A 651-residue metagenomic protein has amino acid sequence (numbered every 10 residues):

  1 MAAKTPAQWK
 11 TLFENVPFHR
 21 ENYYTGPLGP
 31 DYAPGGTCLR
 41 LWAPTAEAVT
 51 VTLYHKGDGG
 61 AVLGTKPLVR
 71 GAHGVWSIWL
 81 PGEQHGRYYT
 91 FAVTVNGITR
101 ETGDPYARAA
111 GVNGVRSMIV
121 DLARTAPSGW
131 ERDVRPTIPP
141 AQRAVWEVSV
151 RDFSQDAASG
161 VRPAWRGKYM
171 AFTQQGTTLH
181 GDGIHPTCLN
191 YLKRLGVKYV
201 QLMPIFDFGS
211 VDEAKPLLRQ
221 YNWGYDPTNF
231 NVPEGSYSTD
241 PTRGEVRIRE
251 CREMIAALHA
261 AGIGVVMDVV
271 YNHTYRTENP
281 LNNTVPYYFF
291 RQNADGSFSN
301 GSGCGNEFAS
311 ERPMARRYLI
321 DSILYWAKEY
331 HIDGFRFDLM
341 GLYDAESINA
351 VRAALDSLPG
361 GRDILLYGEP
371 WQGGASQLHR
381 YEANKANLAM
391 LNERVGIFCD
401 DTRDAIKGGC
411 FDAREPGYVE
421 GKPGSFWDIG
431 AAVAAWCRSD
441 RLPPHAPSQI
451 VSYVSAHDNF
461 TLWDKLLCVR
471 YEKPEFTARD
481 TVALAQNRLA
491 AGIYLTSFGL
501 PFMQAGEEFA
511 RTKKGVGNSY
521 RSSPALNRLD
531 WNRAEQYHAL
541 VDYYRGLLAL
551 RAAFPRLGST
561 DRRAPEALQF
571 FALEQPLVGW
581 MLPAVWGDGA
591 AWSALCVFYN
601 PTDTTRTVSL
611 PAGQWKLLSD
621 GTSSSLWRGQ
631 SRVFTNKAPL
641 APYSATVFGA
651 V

Functional and structural regions predicted by a protein language model:
M1-P34, V62-L63, R70-Q174: The feature marks proteins involved in alpha-glucan
E21-G26, T496-V516, R528-L595: Glycan-recognition and catalytic regions of carbohydrate-active enzymes
D31-E47, Q569-P611: Carbohydrate-binding surface patches
L41, E47-D58, V62, T605-T622: Beta-strand-rich binding/interaction modules
L41, F91, V148, L202 (+9 more regions): Conserved, mostly hydrophobic/aromatic
A43, H85-Y89, Q630-V651: C-terminal beta-strand-rich structural cap/linker in extracellular carbohydrate-active enzymes
V120, R352-A353, L358, R362-A505 (+5 more regions): Conserved alpha/beta catalytic core and glycan-binding cleft of carbohydrate-active enzymes
R151-Y330, L339-P359, L365, Q377: Substrate-binding/active-site clefts of carbohydrate-active enzymes
